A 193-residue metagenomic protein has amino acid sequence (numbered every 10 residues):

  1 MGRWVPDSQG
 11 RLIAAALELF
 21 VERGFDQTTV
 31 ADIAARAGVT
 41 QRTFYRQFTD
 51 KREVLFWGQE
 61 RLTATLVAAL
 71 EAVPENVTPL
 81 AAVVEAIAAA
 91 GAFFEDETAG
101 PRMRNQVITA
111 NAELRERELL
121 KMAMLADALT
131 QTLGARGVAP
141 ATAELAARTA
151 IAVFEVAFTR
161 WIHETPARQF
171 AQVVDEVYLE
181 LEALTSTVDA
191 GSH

Functional and structural regions predicted by a protein language model:
M1-P6, D175, T185-H193: N-terminal intrinsically disordered/low-complexity leader segments
M1-R23, Q27-V39, T65: Basic, helix-initiating cap at the start of DNA-binding domains
P6, G10, A14, E60-A64 (+4 more regions): Generic detection of well-ordered alpha-helical segments
R23-F25, Y45-W57: HTH DNA-binding helix-turn interface
R42: Key DNA-contact positions within bacterial/archaeal DNA-binding proteins
A64-R104: Hydrophobic alpha-helical connector segments
A99-D127, A135-R136: Short secondary-structure transition hinges
L119, R136-L179: Hydrophobic/aromatic-rich alpha-helical bundle segments in the mid-to-C-terminal region
